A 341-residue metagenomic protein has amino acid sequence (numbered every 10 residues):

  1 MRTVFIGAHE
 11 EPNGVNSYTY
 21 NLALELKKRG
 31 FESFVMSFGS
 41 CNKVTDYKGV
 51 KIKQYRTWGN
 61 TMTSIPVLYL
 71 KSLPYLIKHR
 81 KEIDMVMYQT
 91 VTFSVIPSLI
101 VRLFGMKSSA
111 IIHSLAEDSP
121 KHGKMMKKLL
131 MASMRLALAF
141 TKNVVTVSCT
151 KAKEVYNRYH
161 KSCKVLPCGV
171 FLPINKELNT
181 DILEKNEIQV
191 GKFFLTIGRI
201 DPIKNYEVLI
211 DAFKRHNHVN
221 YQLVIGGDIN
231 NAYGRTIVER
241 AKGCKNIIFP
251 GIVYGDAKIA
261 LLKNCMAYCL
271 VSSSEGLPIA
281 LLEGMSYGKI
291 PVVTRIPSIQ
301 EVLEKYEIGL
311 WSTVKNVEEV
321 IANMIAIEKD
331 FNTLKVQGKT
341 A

Functional and structural regions predicted by a protein language model:
V4, E187-K204, I210-K214, V224: Conserved donor-binding/catalytic core segment of Leloir-type glycosyltransferases
I77, L103-F104, K127-V144: Membrane-proximal helix-turn-helix segments that form the acceptor-binding/catalytic region of lipid-linked
Y88-S94, I112: Short His-centered aromatic/hydrophobic patch
A139-C163, V170-I174: A short, active-site helix/loop in glycosyltransferases that binds the activated sugar's phosphate group
R235-V253: Nucleotide-activated donor-binding/catalytic signature segment of Leloir-type glycosyltransferases, i.e., the conserved
S273: Aromatic "clamp/platform" in nucleotide-sugar-dependent glycosyltransferases that forms part of the donor/acceptor
I290-V293: Short hydrophobic beta-strand element within catalytic cores of glycosyltransferases and related nucleotide-activated
K305-N316, I325-F331: Conserved acidic donor-binding segment of nucleotide-sugar-dependent glycosyltransferases
